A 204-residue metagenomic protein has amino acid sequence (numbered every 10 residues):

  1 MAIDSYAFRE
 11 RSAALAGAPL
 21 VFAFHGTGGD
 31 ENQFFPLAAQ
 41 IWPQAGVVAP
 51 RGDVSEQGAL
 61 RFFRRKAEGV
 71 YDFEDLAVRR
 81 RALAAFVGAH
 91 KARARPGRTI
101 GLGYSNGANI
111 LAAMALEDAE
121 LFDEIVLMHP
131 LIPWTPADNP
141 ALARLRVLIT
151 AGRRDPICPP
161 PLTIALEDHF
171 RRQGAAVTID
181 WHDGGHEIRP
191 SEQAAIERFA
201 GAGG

Functional and structural regions predicted by a protein language model:
A2-P96: Serine-hydrolase catalytic machinery in alpha/beta-hydrolase-like enzymes
A18, L142-V147, Q173-A175: Short, proline-enriched alpha-helix->beta-strand connector loops that line the catalytic pocket of alpha/beta-hydrolase
P36, A113-E117: Active-site signature of alpha/beta-hydrolase-fold catalytic machinery across serine- and Asp/Cys-nucleophile hydrolases
L102-G107, L111: Gly/Ala-rich beta-loop-alpha elbow adjacent to hydrolase catalytic centers
E120-I132: A conserved short beta-strand
I132-R144: Conserved serine/cysteine hydrolase catalytic core
L148-A151, D155: Short beta-strand/loop motif that positions the catalytic acidic residue of the alpha/beta-hydrolase fold
P161-G204: C-terminal catalytic histidine-bearing segment of alpha/beta-hydrolase fold enzymes
